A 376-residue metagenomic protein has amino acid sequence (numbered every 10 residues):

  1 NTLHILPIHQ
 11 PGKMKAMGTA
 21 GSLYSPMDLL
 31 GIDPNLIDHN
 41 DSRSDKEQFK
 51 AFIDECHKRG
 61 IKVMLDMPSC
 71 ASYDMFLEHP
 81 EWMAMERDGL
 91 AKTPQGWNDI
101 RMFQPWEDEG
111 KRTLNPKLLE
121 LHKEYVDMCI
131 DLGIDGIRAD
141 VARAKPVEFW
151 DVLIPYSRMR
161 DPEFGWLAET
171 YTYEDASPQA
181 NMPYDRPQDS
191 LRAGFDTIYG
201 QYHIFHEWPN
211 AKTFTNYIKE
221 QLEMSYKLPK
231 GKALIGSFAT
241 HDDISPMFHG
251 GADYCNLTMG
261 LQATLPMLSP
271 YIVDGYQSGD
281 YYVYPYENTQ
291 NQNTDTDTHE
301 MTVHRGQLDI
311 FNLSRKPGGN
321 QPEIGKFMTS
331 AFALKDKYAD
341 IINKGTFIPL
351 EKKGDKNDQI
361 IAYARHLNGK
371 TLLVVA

Functional and structural regions predicted by a protein language model:
L3-I5, V63-L65, I137, W166-A168 (+2 more regions): Hydrophobic faces of well-ordered beta-strands that scaffold small-molecule active sites in alpha/beta enzyme cores
I5, L29, C56, C129 (+7 more regions): Conserved, mostly hydrophobic/aromatic
P7-L132, V152-L153, R158-D161, G165 (+1 more regions): Substrate-binding/active-site clefts of carbohydrate-active enzymes
I8, P68-C70, A142-A144, E169-Y173 (+1 more regions): Active-site beta-loop-alpha junctions enriched in small/polar residues
S25-K46, I100-L119, I134-A144, Y202-A211 (+2 more regions): The substrate-binding groove and active-site-proximal loops of carbohydrate-active enzymes, especially glycoside
I53, H57, I61, E124-D127 (+4 more regions): Active-site-proximal helices and loops of the catalytic beta/alpha 8
S237-T240, S245-A376: Loop/helix patches that line or flank the sugar-binding groove of alpha-linked glycan CAZymes
